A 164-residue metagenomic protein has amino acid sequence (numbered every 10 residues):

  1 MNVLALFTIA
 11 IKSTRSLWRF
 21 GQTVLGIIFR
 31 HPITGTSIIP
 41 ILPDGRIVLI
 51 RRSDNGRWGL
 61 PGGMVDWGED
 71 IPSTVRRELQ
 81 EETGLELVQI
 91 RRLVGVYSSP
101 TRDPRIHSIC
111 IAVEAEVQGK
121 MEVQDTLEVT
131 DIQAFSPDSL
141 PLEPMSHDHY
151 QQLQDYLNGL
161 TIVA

Functional and structural regions predicted by a protein language model:
N2-S37, P43: Acidic, metal-coordinating catalytic segment for phosphate/diphosphate chemistry, firing primarily on the Nudix
I41-L42, L60: Short, acidic, Ser/Thr-enriched surface-loop or helix-capping motifs
R46-I47: Hydrophobic "anchor" residues
V65-Q89, Y97-H149, I162-A164: Unchanged
Q154-A164: Compositionally biased, intrinsically disordered linkers/stalks adjacent to structured regions
